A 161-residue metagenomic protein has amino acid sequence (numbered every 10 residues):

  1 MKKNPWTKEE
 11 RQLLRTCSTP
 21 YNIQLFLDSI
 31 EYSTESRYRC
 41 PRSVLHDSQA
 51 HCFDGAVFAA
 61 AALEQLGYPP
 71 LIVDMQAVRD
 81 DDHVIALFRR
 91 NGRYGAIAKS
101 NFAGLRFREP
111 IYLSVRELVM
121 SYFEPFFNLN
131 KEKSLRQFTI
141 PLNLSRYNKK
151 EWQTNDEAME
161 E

Functional and structural regions predicted by a protein language model:
M1-E161: A structural boundary/capping signal
